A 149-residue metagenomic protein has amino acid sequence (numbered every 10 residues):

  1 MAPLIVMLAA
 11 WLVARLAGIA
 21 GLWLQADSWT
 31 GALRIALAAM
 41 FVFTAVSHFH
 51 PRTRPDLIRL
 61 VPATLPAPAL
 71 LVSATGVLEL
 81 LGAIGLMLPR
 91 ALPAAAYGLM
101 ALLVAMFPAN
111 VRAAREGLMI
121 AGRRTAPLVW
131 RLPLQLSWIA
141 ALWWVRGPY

Functional and structural regions predicted by a protein language model:
M1-Y149: Membrane-interface extramembranous regions
